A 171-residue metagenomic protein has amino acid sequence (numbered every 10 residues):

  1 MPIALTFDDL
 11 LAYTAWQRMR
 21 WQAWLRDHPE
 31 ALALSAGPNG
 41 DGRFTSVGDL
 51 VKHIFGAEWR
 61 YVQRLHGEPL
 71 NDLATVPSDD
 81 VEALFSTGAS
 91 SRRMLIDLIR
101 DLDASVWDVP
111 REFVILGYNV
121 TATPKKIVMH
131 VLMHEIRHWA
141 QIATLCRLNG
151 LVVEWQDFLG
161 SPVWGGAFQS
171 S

Functional and structural regions predicted by a protein language model:
P2-I3: Short, contiguous pre-domain boundary segments
D8-A74, I115-S171: Short, contiguous alpha-helical
R64-S105: Helix-adjacent hinge/juxtasegments
D101-L116: Acidic catalytic patch
